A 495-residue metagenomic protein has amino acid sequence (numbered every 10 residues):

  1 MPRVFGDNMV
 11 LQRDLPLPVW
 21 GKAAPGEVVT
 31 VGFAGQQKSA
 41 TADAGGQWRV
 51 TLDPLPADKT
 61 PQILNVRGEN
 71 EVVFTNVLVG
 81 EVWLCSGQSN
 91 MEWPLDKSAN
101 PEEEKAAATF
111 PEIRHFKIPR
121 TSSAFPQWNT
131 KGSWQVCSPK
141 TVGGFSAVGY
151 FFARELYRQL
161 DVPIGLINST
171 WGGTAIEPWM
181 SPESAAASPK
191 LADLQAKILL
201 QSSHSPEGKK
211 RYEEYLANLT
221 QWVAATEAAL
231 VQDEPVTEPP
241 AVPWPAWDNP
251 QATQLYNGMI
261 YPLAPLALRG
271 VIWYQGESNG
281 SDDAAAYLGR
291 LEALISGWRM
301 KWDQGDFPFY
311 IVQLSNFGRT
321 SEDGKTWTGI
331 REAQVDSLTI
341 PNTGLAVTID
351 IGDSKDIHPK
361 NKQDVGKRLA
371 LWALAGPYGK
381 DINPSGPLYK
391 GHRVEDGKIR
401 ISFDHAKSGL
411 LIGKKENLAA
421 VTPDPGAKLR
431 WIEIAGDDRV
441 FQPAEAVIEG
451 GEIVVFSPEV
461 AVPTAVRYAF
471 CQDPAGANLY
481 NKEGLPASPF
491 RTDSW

Functional and structural regions predicted by a protein language model:
P2-W495: Cell-envelope and extracellular/periplasmic
